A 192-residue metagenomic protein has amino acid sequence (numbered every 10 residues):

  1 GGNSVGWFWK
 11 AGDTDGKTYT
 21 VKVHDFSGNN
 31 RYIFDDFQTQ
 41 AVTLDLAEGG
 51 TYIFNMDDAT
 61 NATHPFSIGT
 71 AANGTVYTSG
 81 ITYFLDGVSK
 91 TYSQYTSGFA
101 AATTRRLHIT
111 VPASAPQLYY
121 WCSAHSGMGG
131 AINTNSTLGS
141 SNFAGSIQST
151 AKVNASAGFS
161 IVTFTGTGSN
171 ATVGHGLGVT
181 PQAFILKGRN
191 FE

Functional and structural regions predicted by a protein language model:
G1-G16, T137-E192: Surface-exposed molecular-recognition determinants
G6-K10, D45, T51-N55, H108-T110 (+2 more regions): Residues within well-ordered beta-strands of beta-sheet-rich folds
A11-D15, D25-N29, D57-A62, T70-T75 (+4 more regions): Acidic glycine-/aspartate-rich tracts in secreted/extracellular proteins
V21, T60-T63, L85-L138: Extracellular/periplasmic metallocenter environments
K22-E48: N-terminal edge beta-strand
T43-G49, S114, G174-T180: Extracellular/lumenal carbohydrate-interaction signature centered on repeated Trp-anchored short motifs
A47-G49, T104, T167-A171: Solvent-exposed, conformationally flexible loop/turn segments
A62-V88: N-terminal V-set
